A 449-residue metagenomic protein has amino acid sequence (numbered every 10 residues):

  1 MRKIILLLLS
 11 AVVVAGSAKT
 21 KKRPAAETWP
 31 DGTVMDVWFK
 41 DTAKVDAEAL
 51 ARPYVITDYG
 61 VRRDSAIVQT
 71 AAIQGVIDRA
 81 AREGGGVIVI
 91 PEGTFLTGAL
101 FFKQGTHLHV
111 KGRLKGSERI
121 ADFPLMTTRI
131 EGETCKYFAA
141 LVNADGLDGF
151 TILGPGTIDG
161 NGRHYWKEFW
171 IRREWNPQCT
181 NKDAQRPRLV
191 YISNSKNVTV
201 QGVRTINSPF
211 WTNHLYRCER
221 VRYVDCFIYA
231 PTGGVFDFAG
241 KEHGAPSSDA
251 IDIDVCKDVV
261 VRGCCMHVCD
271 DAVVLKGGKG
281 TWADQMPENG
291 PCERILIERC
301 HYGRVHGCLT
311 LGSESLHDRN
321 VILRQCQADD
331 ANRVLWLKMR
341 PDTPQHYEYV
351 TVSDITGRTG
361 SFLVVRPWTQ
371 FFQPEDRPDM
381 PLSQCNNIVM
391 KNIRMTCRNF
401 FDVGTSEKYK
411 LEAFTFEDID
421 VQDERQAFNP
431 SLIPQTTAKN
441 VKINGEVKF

Functional and structural regions predicted by a protein language model:
R2, S17-H107, R113-N194, T199-Q201 (+7 more regions): Extracellular "leader-to-stem" segments immediately downstream of a signal peptide or signal-anchor in secreted/lumenal
L7-S17: Hydrophobic h-region of N-terminal signal peptides that target proteins for export in Gram-negative bacteria
K21-G32, R173-E174, D271, R299-G307 (+1 more regions): Short charge-dense sequence patches
I67-T70, P291, Q384: Electropositive phosphate-/nucleotide-binding environments in soluble metabolic enzymes
F95, Q327, R340: Catalytic metal-binding/acid-base residues of hydrolase active sites
A99-F102, S117-R119, A140-D145, R188-N194 (+11 more regions): Glycine-rich beta-solenoid repeat tracts in large extracellular/virion proteins
K111-R113, D148-T157, K196-N207, E219-G233 (+10 more regions): Right-handed parallel beta-helix
